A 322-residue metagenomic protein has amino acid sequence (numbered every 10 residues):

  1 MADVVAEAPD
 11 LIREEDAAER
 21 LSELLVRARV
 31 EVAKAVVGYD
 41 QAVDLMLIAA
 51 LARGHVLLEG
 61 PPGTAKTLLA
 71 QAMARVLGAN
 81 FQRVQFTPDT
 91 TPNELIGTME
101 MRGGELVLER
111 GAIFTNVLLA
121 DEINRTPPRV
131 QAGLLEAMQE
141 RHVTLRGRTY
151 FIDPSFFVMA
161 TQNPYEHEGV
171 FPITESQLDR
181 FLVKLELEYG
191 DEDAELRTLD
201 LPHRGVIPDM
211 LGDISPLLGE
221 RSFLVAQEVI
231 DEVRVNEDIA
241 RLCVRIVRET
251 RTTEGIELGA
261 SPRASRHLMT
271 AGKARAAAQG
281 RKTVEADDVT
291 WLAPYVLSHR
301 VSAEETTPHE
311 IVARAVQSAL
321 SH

Functional and structural regions predicted by a protein language model:
A2-E15, E19, T250-H322: C-terminal engagement/docking regions of AAA+ P-loop ATPases
A17-P61: Pre-Walker A (pre-P-loop) alpha-helix and adjacent loop at the N terminus of AAA/AAA+ ATPase modules, a conserved
L45-I48, M99-A120, R148: Conserved alpha-helical scaffold flanking the Walker A/P-loop in AAA+ ATPase domains
L47-T87, M101: Walker A/P-loop
V56, L118, F156: Conserved beta-strand position immediately N-terminal to the Walker
G60, D121-E122, G133: Walker B catalytic acidic pair
R102-E105, E122-V130, M138-E220, L224-I230 (+1 more regions): Canonical AAA+ ATPase core
D193, D200-D287, T307: AAA+ P-loop NTPase domains with strong preference for DNA replication initiators and clamp-loader complexes
